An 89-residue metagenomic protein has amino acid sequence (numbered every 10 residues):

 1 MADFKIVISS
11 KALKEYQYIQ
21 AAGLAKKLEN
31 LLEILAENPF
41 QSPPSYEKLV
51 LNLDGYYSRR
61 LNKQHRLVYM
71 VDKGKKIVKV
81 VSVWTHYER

Functional and structural regions predicted by a protein language model:
A2-L13, Q17-Y18, A22-N30, R59-R66 (+1 more regions): Enriched for short, Lys/Arg-rich terminal
E33-R59: A short, surface-exposed loop/turn module that caps and links secondary-structure elements
